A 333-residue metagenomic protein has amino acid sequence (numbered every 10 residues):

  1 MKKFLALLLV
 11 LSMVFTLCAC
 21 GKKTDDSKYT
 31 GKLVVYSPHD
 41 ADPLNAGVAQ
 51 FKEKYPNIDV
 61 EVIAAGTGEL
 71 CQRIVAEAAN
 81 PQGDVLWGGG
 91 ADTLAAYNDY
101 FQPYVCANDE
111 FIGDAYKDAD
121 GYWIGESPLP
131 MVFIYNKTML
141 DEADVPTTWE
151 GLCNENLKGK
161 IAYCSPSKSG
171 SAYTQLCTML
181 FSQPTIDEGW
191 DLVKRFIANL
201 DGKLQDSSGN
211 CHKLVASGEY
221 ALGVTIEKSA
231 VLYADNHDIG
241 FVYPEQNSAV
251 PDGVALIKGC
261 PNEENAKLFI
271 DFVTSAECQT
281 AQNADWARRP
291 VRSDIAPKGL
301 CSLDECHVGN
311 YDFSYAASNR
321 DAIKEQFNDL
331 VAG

Functional and structural regions predicted by a protein language model:
M1-K32, S293-D294, G333: Short, low-complexity disordered leader/linker segments with a strong preference for bacterial N-terminal type II
Y29, V34-D59, V75, T93: Short, polar/charged alpha-helical segment
S37-N45, A65-G68, P81-E219: Extracytoplasmic ligand-binding site segments that recognize negatively charged/polar headgroups
D92-Y97, A216-I239: A ligand-binding cleft/hinge motif common to bilobed small-molecule-binding domains
L129, L192-I197, L204-Q205, H237-C260: Periplasmic-binding protein-like
V132-M139, C177-L180, V250-N262, V273 (+1 more regions): A bilobed periplasmic-binding-protein/Venus flytrap-type ligand-binding module shared by bacterial periplasmic
I257-Y311: Mature extracytoplasmic/periplasmic domains
K298-G333: Extracellular/periplasmic bilobal clamshell ligand-binding domains
